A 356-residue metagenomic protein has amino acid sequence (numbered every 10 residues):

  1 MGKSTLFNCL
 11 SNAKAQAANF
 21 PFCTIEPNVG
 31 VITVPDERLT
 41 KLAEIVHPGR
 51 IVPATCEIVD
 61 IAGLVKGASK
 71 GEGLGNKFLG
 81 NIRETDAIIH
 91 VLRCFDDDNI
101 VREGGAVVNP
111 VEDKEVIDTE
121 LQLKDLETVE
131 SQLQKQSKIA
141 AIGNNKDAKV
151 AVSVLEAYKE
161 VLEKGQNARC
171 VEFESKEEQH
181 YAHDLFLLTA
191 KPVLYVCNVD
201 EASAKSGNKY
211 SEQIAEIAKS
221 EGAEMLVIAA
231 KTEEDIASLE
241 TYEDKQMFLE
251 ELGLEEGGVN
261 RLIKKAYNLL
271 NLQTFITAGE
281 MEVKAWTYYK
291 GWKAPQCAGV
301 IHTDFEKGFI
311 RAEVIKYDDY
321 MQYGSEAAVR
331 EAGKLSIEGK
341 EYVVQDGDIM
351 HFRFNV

Functional and structural regions predicted by a protein language model:
M1, F7, K135-V343, M350-V356: C-terminal-of-GTPase-core extension/linker across diverse P-loop GTPases
M1-R102, V111, D118, E130 (+1 more regions): Conserved G1/Walker A P-loop phosphate-binding module
A18-N19, I100-G105, G207-K209, L239: Short amphipathic alpha-helical segments
T24, K77, L121, T128 (+3 more regions): Alpha-helical initiation/capping and key positions within long helical/coiled-coil segments
I25, L92-T128, K219-A237: Short, exposed interaction patches on small structured surface elements
L64-K70, A106-V108, E115-L121, A140-K146 (+2 more regions): Flexible beta-alpha connector loops of hexameric P-loop NTPases
I82, L126, E130-L133, V152 (+1 more regions): Hydrophobic faces of stable alpha-helices that mediate helix-helix packing
E84, Q345-D346: Short, flexible surface segments
